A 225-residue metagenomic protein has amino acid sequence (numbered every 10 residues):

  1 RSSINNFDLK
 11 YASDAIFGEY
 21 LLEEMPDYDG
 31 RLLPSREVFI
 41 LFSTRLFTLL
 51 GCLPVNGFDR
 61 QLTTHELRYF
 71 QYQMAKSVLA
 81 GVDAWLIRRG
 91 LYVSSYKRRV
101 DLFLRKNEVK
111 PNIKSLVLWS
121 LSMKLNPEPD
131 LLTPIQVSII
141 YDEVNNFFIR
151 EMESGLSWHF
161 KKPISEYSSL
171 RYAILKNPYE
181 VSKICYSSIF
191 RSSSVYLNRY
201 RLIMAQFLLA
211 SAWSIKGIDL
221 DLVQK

Functional and structural regions predicted by a protein language model:
R1-N112, L125-S192: Conserved NTP/Mg2+-binding pocket subregion across the NTase superfamily
K76-I87, W119-S122, R199-G217: Short, hydrophobic/amphipathic alpha-helical patches that form generic packing surfaces within helical domains
L116: Extended ligand-binding clefts on enzyme/binding-domain cores
L121-K124, K225: Solvent-exposed interaction patches of small proteins and small membrane subunits
S168-A205, A210-K225: C-terminal amphipathic alpha-helical interaction region
